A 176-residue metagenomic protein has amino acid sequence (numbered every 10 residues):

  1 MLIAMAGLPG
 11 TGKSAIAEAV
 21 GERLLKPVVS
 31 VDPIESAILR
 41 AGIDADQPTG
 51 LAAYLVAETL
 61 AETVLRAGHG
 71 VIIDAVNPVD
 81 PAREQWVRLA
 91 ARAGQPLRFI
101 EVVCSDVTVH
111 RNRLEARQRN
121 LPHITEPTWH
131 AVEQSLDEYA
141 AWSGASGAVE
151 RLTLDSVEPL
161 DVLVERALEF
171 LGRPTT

Functional and structural regions predicted by a protein language model:
L2: Walker A (P-loop) ATP-phosphate-binding motif of ABC ATPase nucleotide-binding domains
M5: Hydrophobic anchor at the beta1->P-loop junction of P-loop NTPases
L8: P-loop (Walker A) phosphate-binding loop of NTP-binding proteins
T11-A67: Conserved substrate/cofactor phosphate-moiety recognition/catalytic segment in nucleotide-dependent phosphotransferases
A67-V71, R98: Loop/turn-to-beta-strand initiation segments
D80-Q95: Short, electropositive alpha-helical surface patch
A93-L114: Conserved phosphate-donor/acceptor-positioning beta-strand/loop module used by diverse small-molecule
R119-L163: Small-molecule kinase domains that catalyze NTP-dependent phosphoryl transfer to phosphate-bearing small molecules
